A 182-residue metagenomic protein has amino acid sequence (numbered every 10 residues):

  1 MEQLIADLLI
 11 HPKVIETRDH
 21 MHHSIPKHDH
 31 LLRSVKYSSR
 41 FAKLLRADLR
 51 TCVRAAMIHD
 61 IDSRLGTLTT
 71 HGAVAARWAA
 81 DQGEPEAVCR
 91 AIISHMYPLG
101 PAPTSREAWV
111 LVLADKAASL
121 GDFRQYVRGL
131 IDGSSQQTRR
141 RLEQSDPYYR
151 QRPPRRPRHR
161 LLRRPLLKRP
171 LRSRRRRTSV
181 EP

Functional and structural regions predicted by a protein language model:
M1-P182: Metal-dependent phosphohydrolase cores
